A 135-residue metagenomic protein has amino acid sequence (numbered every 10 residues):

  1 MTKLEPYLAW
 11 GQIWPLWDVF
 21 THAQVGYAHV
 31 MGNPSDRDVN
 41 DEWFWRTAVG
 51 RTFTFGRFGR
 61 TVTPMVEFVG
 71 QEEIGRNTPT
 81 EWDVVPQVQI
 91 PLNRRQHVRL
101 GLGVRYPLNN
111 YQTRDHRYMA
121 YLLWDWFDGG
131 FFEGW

Functional and structural regions predicted by a protein language model:
M1-L4, R37-W45, T78-V84, R114-Y118: Residues that define the transmembrane beta-barrel architecture of outer-membrane proteins
P6-Q12, Y27, W45-R51, P86-I90 (+2 more regions): Residues on the lipid-exposed face of transmembrane beta-strands in outer-membrane beta-barrel proteins
Q12-W14, V25-M31, R51-F53, F68-I74 (+2 more regions): Transmembrane beta-strands of outer-membrane beta-barrel pores
P15-V19, F53-V62, N93-V98, D128-W135: Short loop/turn motifs that connect adjacent beta-strands in outer-membrane beta-barrel proteins
V19-V25, W45, V62-V66, V84 (+2 more regions): Transmembrane beta-strands of outer-membrane beta-barrel proteins
A23-R57, T61-T63: A mid-sequence, solvent-exposed acidic-amphipathic segment
G56-V62, V69-N77, P86: Long, repeat-rich segments with strong aromatic
D115-W135: Outer-membrane beta-barrel "beta-signal"
